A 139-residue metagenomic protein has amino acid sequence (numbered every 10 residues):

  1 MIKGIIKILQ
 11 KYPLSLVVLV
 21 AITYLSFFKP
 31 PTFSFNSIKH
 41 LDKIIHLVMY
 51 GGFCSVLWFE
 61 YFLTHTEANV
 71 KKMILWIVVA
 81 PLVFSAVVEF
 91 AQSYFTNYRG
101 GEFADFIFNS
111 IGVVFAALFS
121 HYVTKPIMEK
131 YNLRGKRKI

Functional and structural regions predicted by a protein language model:
M1-I139: Bulky hydrophobic segments
